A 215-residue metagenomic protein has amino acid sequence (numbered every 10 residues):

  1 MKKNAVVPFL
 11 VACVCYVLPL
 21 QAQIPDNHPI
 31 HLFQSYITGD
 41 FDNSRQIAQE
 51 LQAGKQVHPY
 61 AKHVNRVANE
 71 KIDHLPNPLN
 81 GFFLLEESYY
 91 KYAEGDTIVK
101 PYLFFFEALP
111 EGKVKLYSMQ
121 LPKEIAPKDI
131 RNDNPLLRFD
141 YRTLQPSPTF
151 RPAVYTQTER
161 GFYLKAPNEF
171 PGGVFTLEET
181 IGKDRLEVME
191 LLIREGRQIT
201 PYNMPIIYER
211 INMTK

Functional and structural regions predicted by a protein language model:
M1-P25: Bacterial Sec-dependent N-terminal signal peptides
P8-F9, V14, Q49, D73 (+1 more regions): Residues in flexible loops and secondary-structure boundaries
I24-D40: N-terminal helix-cap/turn-to-beta initiation motif at the start of protein domains
D26, H63-K71, N168-F175: Charged, amphipathic alpha-helical segments
L32-Y36, S44-G54, F83-K215: Calycin-type beta-barrel ligand-binding domains and close structural analogs
Q46-L79: N-terminal, post-signal-peptide region of Sec/Tat-exported proteins
